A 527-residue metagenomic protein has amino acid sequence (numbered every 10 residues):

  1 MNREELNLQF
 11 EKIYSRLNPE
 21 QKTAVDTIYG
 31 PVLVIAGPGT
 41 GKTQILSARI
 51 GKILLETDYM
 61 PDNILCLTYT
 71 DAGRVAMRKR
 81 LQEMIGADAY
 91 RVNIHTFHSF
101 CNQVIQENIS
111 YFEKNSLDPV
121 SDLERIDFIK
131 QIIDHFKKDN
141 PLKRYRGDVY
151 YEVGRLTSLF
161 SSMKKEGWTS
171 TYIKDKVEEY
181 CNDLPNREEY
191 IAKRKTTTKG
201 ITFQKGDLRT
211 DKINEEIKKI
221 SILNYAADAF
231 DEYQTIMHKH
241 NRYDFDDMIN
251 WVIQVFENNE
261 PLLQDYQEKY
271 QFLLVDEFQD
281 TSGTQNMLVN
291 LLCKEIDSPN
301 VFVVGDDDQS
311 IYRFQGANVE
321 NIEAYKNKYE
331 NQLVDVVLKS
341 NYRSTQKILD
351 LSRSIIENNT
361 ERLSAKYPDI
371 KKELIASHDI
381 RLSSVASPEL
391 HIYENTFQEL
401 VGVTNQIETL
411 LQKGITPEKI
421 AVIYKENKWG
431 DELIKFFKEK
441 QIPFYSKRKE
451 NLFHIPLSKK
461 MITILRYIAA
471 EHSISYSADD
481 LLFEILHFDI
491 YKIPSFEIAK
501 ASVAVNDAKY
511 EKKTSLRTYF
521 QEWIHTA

Functional and structural regions predicted by a protein language model:
M1-I35, T40, Q44-S47, N63-L65 (+5 more regions): Accessory N-terminal region flanking or inserted into the helicase ATPase core in nucleic-acid motor proteins
M1-K79, R91, K219, E268 (+6 more regions): Conserved motor-region signature of P-loop NTPase helicases/translocases
N63-D175, E320-E323: Conserved P-loop NTPase-based nucleic-acid remodeling module centered on helicase motor cores
F128, I132, L159, A229-Y233 (+4 more regions): A general alpha-helix detector
D134-R146, H238-R242, P261, R362-A365 (+1 more regions): Surface-exposed helix-capping loop/turn segments at secondary-structure junctions
K143-G147, S170-E178, K239-N250, D265-Q267 (+3 more regions): Short coil/turn segments at secondary-structure boundaries
W251, F256, A501-K509: Amphipathic, charged-and-aliphatic alpha-helical interface segments that function as noncatalytic docking
W523-A527: Short, intrinsically disordered, charge-balanced linker/junction segments flanking boundaries in proteins
